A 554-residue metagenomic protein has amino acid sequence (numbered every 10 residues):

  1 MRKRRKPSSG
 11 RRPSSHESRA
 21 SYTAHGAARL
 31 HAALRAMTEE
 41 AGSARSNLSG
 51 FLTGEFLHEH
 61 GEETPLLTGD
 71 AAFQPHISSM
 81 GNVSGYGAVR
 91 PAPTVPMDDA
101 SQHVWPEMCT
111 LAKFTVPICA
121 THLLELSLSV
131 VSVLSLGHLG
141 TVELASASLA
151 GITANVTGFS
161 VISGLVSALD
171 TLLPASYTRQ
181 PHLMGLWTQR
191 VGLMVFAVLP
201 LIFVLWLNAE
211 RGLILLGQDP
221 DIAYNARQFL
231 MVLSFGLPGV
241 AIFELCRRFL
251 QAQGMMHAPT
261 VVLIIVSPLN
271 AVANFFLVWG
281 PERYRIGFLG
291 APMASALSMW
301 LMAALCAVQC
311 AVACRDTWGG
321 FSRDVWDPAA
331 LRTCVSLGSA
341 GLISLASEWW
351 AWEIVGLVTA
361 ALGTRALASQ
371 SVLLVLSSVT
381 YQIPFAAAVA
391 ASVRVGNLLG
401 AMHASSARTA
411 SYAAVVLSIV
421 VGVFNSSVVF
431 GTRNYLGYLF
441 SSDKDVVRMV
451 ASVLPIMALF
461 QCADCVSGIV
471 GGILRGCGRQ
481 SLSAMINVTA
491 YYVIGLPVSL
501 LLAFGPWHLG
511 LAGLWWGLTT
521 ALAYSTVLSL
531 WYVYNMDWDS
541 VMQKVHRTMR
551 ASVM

Functional and structural regions predicted by a protein language model:
G10-I118, L173-G239, P268-V272, F276-S339 (+2 more regions): Short alpha-helical transmembrane segments in multi-pass integral membrane proteins
T64, Q74, G85-V95, H103 (+2 more regions): Signature of the first transmembrane helix
K113-S132, V232, G236, F243 (+6 more regions): Transmembrane helical elements of multi-pass membrane transporters/channels
C119, L123-A145, L213-P220, F276-I286 (+6 more regions): Helix-terminus/linker motif at the lipid-water interface of multi-pass membrane proteins
V130-L134, R211-G212, L245-F249, A271-G280 (+9 more regions): Alpha-helical transmembrane segments of multipass membrane proteins
V130-V133, L144-F203, L207, F243-A252 (+4 more regions): Small-residue-rich hydrophobic transmembrane alpha-helices
V166-D170, L233-Q251, P259-S267, A291-A307 (+5 more regions): Short runs within selected transmembrane alpha-helices of multi-pass transporters and secretion channels
